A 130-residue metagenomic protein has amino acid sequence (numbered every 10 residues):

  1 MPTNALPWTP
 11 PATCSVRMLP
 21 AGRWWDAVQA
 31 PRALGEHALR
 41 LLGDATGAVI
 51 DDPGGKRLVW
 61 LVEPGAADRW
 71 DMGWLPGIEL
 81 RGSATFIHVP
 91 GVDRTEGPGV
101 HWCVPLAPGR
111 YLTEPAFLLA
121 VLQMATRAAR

Functional and structural regions predicted by a protein language model:
M1-G55, P64-A66, E79-R130: Signature for HUH/AEP ssDNA processing cores
M72-I78: "Short basic amphipathic alpha-helical interaction patches in structured regions
